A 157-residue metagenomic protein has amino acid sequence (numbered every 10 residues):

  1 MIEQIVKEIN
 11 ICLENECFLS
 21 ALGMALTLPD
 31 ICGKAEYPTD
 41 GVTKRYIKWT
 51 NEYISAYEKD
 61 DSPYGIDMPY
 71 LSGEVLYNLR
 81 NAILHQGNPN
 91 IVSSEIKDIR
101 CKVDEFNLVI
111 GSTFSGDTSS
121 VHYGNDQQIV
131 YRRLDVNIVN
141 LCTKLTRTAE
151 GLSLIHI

Functional and structural regions predicted by a protein language model:
M1-L19: Charged alpha-helical initiation segments
I5-E8, M24-T27, L79: Short, hydrophobic/aromatic alpha-helical segments in well-folded domains
C17, Y37-G41, N90-L108: Anionic, Ser/Thr-rich low-complexity intrinsically disordered regions
F18-A25, G73-L76, I138: Short runs of predominantly hydrophobic/aromatic residues within well-ordered alpha helices that form helix-helix
L19-D60: Short, contiguous, well-structured surface segments enriched in hydrophobic/aromatic residues
P69-D98: Histidine-centered, metal-coordinating catalytic motifs and their short helical/loop contexts
L108-S153: A contiguous, mid-protein "functional segment" used to position or interact with cofactors/ions or partner subunits
I155-I157: Conserved small/polar residues in nucleotide/adenosyl-binding loops
